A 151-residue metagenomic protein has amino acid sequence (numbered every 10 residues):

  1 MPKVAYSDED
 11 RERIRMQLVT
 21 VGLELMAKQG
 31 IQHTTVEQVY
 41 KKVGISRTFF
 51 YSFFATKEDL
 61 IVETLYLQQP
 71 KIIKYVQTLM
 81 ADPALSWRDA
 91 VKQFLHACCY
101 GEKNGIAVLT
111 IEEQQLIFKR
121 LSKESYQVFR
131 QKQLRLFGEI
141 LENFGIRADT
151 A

Functional and structural regions predicted by a protein language model:
M1-Q29, Q38: Basic, helix-initiating cap at the start of DNA-binding domains
Q17, F54, D59-Q68, Y75 (+1 more regions): Alpha-helical DNA-contacting segments of helix-turn-helix folds
L25-D59, E63: Helix-turn-helix
Q32-H33, I146-T150: Short, charged helix-capping/linker segments at alpha-helix termini
E63, K74-N104: Hydrophobic alpha-helical connector segments
P70-I73, K119-I146: Amphipathic alpha-helical packing segments from all-alpha helical-bundle domains
Q77, T110-R120: Short linear capping/connector segments at secondary-structure termini
